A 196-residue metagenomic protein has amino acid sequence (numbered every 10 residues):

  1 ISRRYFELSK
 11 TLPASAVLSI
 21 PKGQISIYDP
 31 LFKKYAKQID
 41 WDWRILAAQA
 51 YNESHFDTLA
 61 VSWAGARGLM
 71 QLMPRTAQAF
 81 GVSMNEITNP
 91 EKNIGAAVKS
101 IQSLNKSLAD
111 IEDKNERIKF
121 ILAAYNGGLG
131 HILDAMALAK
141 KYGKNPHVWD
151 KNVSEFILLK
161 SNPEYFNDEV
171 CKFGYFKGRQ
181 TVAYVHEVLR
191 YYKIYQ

Functional and structural regions predicted by a protein language model:
I1-Q196: Catalytic glycan-binding domains that act on GlcNAc-containing polysaccharides
